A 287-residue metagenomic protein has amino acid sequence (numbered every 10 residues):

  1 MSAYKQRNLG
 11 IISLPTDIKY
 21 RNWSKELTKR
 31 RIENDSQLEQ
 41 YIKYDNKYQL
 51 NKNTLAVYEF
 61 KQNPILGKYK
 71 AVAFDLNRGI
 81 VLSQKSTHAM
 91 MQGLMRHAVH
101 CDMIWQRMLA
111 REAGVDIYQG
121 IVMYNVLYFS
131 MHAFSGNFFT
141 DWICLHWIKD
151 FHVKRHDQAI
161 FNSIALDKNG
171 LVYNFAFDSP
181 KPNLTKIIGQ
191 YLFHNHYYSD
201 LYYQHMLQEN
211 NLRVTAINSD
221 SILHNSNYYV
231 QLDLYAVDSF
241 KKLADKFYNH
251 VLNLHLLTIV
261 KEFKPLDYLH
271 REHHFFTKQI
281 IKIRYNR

Functional and structural regions predicted by a protein language model:
M1-W142, F151-R287: Eukaryotic intrinsically disordered, low-complexity regulatory linkers and tails enriched in Ser/Thr/Pro
